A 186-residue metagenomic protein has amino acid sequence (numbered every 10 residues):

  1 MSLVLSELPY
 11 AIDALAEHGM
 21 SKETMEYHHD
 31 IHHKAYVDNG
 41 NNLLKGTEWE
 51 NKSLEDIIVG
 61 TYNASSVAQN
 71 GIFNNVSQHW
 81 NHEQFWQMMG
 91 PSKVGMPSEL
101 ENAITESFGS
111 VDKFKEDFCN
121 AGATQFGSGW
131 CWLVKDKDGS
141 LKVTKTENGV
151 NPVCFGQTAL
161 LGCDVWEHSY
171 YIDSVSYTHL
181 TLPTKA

Functional and structural regions predicted by a protein language model:
M1-I12: Acidic, low-complexity proline/glycine-rich segments
H18-H32, E55-W80, N148-V150, F155-C163: Alpha-helical scaffold segments that form or flank carboxylate-/histidine-based iron centers
D38, N42: Aromatic-residue-lined binding/catalytic grooves and analogous aromatic/hydrophobic interfacial grooves in multimeric
G46-N51, A64-K135: All-alpha RGS (Regulator of G-protein Signaling) helical domain and cognate RGS-like helical scaffolds
S128-W130, S140, L160: Extracellular structured ligand-interaction cores
V143-T146: Catalytic Cys-His active-site segments of thiol-dependent hydrolases/isopeptidases
T178-T184: Conserved small/polar residues in nucleotide/adenosyl-binding loops
